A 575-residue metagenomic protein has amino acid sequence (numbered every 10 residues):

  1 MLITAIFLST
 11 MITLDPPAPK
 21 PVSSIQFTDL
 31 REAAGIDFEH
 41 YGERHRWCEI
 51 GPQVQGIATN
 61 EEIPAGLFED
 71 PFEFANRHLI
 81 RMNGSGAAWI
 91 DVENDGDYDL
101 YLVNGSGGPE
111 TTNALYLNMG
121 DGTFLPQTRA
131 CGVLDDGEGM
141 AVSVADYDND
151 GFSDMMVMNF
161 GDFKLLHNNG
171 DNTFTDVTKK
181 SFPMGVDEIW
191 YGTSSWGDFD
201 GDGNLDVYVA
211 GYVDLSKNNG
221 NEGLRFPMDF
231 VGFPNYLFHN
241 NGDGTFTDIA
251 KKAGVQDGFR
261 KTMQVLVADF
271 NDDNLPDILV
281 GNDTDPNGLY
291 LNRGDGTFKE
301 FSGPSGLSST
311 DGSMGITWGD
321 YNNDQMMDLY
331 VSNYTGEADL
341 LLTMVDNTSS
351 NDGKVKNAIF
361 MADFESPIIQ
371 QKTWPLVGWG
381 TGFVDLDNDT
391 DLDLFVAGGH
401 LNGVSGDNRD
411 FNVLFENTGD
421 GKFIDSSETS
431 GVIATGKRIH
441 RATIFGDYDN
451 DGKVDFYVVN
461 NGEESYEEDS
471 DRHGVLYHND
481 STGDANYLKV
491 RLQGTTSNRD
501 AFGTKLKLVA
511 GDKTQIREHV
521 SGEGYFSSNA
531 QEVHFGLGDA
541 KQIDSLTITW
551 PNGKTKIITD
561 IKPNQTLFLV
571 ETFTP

Functional and structural regions predicted by a protein language model:
P19-Q26, R44, K422-I444, Y448-P575: Gly/Ser/Thr/Pro-enriched helix-cap/hinge segments flanking short amphipathic alpha-helices
F27-L30, T123-G132, T173-M184, G244-V255 (+3 more regions): Blade-edge beta-strand/turn elements of extracellular beta-propeller and related beta-sheet repeat scaffolds
I36-G56, E62-G86, C131-S143, F182-S195 (+9 more regions): Repeat-based blade/solenoid architectures
G84-N94, L115-L117, E138-S153, K164-H167 (+11 more regions): Beta-propeller blade termini
D99-N104, D150-N159, V207-G211, D277-N282 (+4 more regions): Hydrophobic beta-strand segments that make up the repeating blades of beta-propeller and related beta-repeat
V103-P109, A210-F230, A397-R409, G462-D469: Short, conserved, GDST-rich strand-edge loop motifs in beta-rich repeat architectures
Y116-N118, F233-N241, L291, F411-T418 (+1 more regions): Beta-propeller blade signature
Q127-V144, M158-F199, Y212-M228, G232-P234 (+1 more regions): Asp-box/WD-like beta-propeller blade repeats and closely related beta-sheet repeat scaffolds
